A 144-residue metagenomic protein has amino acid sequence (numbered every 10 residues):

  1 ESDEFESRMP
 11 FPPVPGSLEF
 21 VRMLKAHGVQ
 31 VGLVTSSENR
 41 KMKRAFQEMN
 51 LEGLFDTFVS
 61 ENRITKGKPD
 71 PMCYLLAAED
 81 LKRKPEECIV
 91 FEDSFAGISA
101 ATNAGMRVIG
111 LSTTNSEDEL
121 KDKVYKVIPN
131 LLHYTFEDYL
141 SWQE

Functional and structural regions predicted by a protein language model:
E1-E19, H27: Metal-dependent phosphoesterase signature
S2, R8-M9, Q30-V31, N62 (+1 more regions): A generic structural signal for short
S7-P12, S36, A104-G105: Short, flexible loop segments at the rims of nucleotide/cofactor-binding pockets, characterized by
P13, V34, K66: Residue-level marker of regulatory loop/turn positions in helix-turn-helix DNA-binding domains and in histidine
L18-V21, I98: Short amphipathic alpha-helical segments and helix-helix/interface helices
K25, E38-E144: Asp-based, Mg2+/Mn2+-dependent phosphohydrolase catalytic module
G32-L33, G110: Hydrophobic beta-strand core positions in alpha/beta domains
